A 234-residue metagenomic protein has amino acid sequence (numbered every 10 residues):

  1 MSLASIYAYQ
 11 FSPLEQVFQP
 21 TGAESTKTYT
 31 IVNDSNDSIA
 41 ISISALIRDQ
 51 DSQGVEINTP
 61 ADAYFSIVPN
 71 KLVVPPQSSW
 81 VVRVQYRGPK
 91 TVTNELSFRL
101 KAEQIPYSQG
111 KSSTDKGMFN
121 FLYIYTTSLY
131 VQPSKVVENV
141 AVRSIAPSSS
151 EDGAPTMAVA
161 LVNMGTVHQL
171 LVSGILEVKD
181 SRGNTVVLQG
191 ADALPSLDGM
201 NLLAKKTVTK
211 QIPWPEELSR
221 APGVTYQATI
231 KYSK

Functional and structural regions predicted by a protein language model:
L3-S5: N-terminal signal peptide c-region/cleavage motif recognized by signal peptidases
Y7-S35, P69-K71, N139-A158, V162 (+1 more regions): Beta-sheet-dominated interaction scaffolds and their linkers
T30, A40-S44, R83, R99-K101 (+1 more regions): Soluble periplasmic/extracytoplasmic beta-strand elements of cell-envelope proteins
I31, Y86, A102, L161-N163 (+1 more regions): Hydrophobic beta-strand positions in extracellular immunoglobulin-like domains
N36-T59, T166-V186, Y232: Short acidic, flexible loop segments centered on an aromatic residue
E56-K90, T185-S219: Intrinsically disordered, low-complexity Pro/Gly/Ser/Thr-rich segments with frequent PxxP/GP/PP motifs and embedded
R87-V136, E216-K234: Terminal connector regions
P106-L171, R182-G183: A charged, solvent-exposed segment within the mature domains of Sec-exported extracytoplasmic proteins
